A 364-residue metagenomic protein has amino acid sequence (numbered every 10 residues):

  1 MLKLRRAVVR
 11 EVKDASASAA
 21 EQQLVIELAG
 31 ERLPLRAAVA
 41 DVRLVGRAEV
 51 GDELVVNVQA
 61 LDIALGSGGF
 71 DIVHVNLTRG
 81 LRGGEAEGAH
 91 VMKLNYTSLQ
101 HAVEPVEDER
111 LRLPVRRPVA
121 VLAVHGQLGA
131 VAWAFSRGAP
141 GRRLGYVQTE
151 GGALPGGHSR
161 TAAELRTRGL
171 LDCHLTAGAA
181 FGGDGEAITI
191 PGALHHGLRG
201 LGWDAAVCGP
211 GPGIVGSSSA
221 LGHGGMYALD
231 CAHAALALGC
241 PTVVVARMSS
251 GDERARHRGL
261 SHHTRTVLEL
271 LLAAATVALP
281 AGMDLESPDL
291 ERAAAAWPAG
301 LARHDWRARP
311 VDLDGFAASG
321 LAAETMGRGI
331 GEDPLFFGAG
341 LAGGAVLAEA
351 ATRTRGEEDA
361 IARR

Functional and structural regions predicted by a protein language model:
M1-R117, A139-R143: Extended, charged alpha/beta regions that create polyanion-binding interfaces
L2-G30, G138-G141, A163-G209, I214-R364: Non-transmembrane, aqueous-exposed alpha-helical and coiled segments at domain scale
V39-V42, G156, I188, M226: Residue-level recognition of alpha-helix initiation/capping sites
V42-V45, L122, G331: Residue-level detector of secondary-structure boundary/capping sites
L54-V56, L61, L65, L94 (+4 more regions): Long, contiguous hydrophobic alpha-helical segments, chiefly transmembrane helices and signal peptides
A60, E150, M248: Residue-level signal for short, function-critical loop segments
I63, A153, G251: Flexible, glycine-rich phosphate/dinucleotide-binding loops and adjacent beta-alpha linkers at cofactor/substrate
S98-A187: Phosphate-binding glycine-rich loops and their immediate beta-loop-alpha structural context
